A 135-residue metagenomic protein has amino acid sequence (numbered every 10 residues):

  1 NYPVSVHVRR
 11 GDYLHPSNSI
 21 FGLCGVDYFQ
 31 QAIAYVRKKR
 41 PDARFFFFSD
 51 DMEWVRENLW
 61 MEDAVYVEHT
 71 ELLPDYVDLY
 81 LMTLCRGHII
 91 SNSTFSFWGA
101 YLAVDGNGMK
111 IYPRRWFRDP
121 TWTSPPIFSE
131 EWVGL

Functional and structural regions predicted by a protein language model:
N1-L73: Core catalytic architecture of nucleotide-activated donor-dependent transferases building glycoconjugates
P3, P113-R114, S129: Proline-rich low-complexity regions
L23, A64, W98, D105-N107 (+1 more regions): General N-terminal targeting signals
Y28, W54-E57, F97-Y101, R115-W116 (+1 more regions): Tryptophan-centered motif/residue detector
V55-E62, L102-A103, P120-P125: Short loop/helix-cap segments at secondary-structure boundaries that form the rim of catalytic
Y66-E68, Y112, G134: Structural signal for conserved beta-strand scaffold positions within catalytic alpha/beta enzyme cores
D75-W122: A donor-sugar binding/catalytic signature common to diverse glycosyltransferases and related nucleotide-sugar
R118-L135: Leloir-type glycosyltransferase catalytic cores
